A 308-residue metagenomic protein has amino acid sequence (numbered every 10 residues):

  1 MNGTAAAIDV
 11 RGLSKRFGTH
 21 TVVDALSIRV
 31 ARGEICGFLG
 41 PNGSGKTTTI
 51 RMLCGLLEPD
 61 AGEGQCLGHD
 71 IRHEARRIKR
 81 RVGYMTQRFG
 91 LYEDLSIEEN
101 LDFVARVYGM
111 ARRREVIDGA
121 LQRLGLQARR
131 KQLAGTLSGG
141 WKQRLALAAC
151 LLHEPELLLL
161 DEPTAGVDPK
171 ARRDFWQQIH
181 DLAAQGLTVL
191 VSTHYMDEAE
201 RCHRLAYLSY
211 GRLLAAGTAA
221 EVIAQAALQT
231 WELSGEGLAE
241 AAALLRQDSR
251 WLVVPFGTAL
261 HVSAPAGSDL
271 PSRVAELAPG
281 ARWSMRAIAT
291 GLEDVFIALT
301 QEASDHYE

Functional and structural regions predicted by a protein language model:
G62-H73, I78: Conserved ABC transporter NBD signature motif
D102, R106-R129: Conserved ABC ATPase "signature" region
E154: Conserved catalytic motifs of ABC-family nucleotide-binding domains
L158-E162: Catalytic Walker B motif of ABC-type/P-loop ATPase nucleotide-binding domains
Q177-P265: ABC transporter nucleotide-binding domain
